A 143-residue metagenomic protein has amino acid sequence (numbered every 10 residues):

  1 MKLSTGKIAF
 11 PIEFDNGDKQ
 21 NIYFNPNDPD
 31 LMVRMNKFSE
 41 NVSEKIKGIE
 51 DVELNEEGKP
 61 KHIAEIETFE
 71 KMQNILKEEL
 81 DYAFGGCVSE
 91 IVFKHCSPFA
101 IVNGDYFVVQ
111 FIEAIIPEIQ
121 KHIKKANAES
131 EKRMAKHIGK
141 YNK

Functional and structural regions predicted by a protein language model:
M1-H62: Short N-terminal mixed-charge amphipathic segments
T5, A9, H62-I66, Y82-S89 (+1 more regions): Membrane-targeting and insertion segments and their boundary/processing signals
P29, I63-E67, V102: Charge-dense, low-complexity intrinsically disordered segments
D30, R34-K37, N41, E79 (+2 more regions): Exposed alpha-helical structural elements
E57-Q73: Intrinsically disordered, low-complexity acidic Ser/Thr-rich regulatory segments
T68-F84: Charged, long alpha-helical segments
Y82, G86-K143: C-terminal charged interaction modules
